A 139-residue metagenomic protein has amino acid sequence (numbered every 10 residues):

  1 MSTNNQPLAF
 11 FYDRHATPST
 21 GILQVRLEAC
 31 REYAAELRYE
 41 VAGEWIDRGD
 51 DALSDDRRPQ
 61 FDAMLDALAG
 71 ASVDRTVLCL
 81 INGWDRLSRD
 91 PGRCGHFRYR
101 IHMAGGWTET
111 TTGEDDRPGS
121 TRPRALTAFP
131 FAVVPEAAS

Functional and structural regions predicted by a protein language model:
M1-S139: Short, structured surface patches at the beginning of a domain
